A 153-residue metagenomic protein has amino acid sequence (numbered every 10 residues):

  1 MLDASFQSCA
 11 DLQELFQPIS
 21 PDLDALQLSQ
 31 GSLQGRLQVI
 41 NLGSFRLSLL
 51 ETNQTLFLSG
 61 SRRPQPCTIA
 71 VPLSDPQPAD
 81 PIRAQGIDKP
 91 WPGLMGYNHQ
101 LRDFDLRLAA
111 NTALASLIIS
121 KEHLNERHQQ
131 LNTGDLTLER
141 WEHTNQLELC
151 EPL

Functional and structural regions predicted by a protein language model:
M1-P72: N-terminal low-complexity or simple alpha-helical regulatory segments that function as activation/interaction modules
M1-S32, D80-L153: Alpha-helical bundle regulatory/interaction domains
L47-S48, L56-R102: Well-ordered mid-protein domain cores that form the structural environment of catalytic cofactors
N53-L56, D75-Q77, T112, H123: Residues that cap or initiate secondary-structure elements
